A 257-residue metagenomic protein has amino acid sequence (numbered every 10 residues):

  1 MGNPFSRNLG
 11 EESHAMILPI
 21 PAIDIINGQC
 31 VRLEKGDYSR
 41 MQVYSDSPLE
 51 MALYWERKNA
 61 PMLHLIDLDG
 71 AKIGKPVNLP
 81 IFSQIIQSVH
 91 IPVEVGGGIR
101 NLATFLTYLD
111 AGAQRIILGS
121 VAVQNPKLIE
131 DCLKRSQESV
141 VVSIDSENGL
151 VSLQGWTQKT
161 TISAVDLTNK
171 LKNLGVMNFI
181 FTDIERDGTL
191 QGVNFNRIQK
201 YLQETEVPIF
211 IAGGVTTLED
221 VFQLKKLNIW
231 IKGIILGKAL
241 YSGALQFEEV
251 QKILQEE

Functional and structural regions predicted by a protein language model:
D24, W55, L63, Y108 (+4 more regions): Conserved, mostly hydrophobic/aromatic
K35-Y38, Q114-D187: Conserved anion-binding
M62-N78, S120, F181-Q191: Glycine-rich, proline-tolerant flexible connector loops at the mouths of alpha/beta enzymes
H64-A111, F195: N-terminal active-site wall of soluble small-molecule enzyme domains
P76-S83, T157-D166, Q191-K200: Charged helix-capping and loop-helix junction motifs
V93-E94, I99-A111, R197-I198, E204-I211 (+1 more regions): Catalytic cores of alpha/beta
A111-L128, E185, G214-T217, I229-F247: Glycine-rich phosphate-binding active-site loops on the catalytic face of alpha/beta enzymes
L128-R135, K225-L227, L240-E257: C-terminal helical cap(s) of enzyme catalytic domains, especially alpha/beta-barrels
